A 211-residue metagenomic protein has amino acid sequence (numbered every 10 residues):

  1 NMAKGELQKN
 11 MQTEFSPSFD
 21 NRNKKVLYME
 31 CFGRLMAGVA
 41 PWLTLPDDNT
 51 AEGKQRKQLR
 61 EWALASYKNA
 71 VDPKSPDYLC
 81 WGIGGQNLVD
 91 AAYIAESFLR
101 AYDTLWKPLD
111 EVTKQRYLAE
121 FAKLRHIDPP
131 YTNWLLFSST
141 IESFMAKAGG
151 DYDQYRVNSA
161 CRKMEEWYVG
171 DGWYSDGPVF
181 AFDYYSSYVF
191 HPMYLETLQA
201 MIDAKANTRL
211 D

Functional and structural regions predicted by a protein language model:
N1-E30, A37, E61-A65: Low-complexity, Ser/Thr/Pro/Gly-enriched N-terminal "stalk/linker" regions
Y28, V39-W42, R56-D211: Aromatic-lined, polymer-binding surfaces characteristic of secreted/periplasmic polysaccharide-degrading enzymes
G33-L45: HEAT-repeat alpha-solenoid elements in large eukaryotic scaffold proteins
A51-E52: Long, charge-dense tracts
